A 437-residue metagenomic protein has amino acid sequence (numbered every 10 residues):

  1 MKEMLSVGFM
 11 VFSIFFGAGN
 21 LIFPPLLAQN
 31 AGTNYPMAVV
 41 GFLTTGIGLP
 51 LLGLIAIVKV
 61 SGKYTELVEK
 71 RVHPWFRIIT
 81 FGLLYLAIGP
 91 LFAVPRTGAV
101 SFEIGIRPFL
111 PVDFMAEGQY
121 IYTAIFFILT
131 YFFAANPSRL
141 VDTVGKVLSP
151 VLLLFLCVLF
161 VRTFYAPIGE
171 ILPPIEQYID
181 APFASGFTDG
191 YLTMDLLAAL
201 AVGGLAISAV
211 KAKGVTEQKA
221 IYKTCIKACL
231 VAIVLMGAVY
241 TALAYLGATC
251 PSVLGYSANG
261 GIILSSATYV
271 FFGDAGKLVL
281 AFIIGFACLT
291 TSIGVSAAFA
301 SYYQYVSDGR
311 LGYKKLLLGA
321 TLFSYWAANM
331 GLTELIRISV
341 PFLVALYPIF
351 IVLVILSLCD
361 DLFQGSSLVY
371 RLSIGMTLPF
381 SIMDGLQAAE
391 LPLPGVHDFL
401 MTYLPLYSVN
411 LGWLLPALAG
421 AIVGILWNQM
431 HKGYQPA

Functional and structural regions predicted by a protein language model:
K2-V11, P36, P74-A87, Y120-I125 (+3 more regions): Select transmembrane alpha-helical segments in multipass membrane proteins
S6-F16, V161-G169, Y178-L243, V279-T291 (+2 more regions): Hydrophobic, membrane-embedded alpha-helices of multi-pass small-molecule transporters
L27, A99-G118, K211-A212, S292-G319: Helix-loop-helix connectors at the membrane interface of multi-pass transporters/channels
K59-L67, F126-L148, A212-V215, Y325-I338 (+1 more regions): Membrane-water interface regions at transmembrane-helix termini and the short interhelical loops of multi-pass membrane
P90, V94, L153-Y178, L196-L197 (+4 more regions): Hydrophobic alpha-helical segments and their helix-loop junctions in multi-pass secondary transporters
F133-T163, S339-I351, Y370-F380: Membrane-interface loop-to-helix entry segments
A166, S366-A437: A generic transmembrane alpha-helix motif of multi-pass inner-membrane proteins
V234-I263: Extracellular/periplasmic helix-exit of transmembrane alpha-helices
